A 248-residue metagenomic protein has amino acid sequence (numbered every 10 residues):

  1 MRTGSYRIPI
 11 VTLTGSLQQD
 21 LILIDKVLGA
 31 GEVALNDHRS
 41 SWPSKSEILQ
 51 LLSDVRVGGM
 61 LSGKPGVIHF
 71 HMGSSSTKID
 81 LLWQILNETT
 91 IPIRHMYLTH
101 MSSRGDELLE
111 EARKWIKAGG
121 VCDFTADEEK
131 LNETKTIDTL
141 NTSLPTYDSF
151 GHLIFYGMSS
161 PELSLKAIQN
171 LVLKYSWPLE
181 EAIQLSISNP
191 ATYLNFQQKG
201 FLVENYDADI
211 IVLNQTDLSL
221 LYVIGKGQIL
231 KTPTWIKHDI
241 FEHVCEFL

Functional and structural regions predicted by a protein language model:
M1-E47: Divalent-metal coordination cores built from histidine and acidic residues
M1-R7, T12, D138, S143-I168: Short intrinsically disordered, low-complexity coil segments enriched in acidic
R2-S5, A30-L35, M72-G73, H100-M101 (+5 more regions): Fold-independent oxyanion-binding glycine-rich loops and adjacent beta-strand/coil segments at enzyme active sites
T3-G4, F155-L248: Active-site microenvironment of metallo-dependent hydrolases
R7-I10, L131-N132, S188: Short secondary-structure capping/turn micro-motifs that flank functional sites
T14-Q18, I137-L140, G227-L230: Short low-complexity, flexible loop/linker segments enriched in glycine and/or proline with clustered acidic
I24-L28, S62-P65, I93-R94, A118 (+2 more regions): Short coil/turn connectors at secondary-structure junctions
R39-S40, E47, L52-Y147, I154: Active-site core of metal-dependent hydrolases
